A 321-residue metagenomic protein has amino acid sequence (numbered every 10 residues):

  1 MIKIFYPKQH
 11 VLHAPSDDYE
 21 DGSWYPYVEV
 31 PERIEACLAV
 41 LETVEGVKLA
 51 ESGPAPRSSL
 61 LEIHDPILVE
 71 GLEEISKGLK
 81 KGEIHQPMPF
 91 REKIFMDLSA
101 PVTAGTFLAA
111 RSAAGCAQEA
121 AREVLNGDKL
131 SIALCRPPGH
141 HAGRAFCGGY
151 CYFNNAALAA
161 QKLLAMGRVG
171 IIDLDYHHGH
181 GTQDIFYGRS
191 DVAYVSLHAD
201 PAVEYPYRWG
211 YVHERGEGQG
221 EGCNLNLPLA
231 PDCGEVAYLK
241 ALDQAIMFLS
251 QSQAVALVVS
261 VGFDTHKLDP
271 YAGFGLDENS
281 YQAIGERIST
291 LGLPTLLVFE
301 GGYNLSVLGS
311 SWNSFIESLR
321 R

Functional and structural regions predicted by a protein language model:
M1-R321: HDAC/HDAC-like amidohydrolase catalytic core signature
